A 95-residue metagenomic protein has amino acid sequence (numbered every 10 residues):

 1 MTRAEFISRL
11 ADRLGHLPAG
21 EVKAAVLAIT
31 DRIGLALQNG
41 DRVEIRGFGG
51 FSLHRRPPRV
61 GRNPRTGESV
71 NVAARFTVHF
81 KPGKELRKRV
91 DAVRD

Functional and structural regions predicted by a protein language model:
M1-D95: Strongly charged
